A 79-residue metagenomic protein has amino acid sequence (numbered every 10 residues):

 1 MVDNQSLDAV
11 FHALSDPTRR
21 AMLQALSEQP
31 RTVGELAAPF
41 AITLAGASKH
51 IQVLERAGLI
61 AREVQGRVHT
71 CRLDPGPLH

Functional and structural regions predicted by a protein language model:
V2-A45, A57-G58, V68-H79: N-terminal helix-turn-helix DNA-binding core of bacterial DNA-binding proteins
I51-Q52: Short, hydrophobic-biased segments on the C-terminal half of alpha helices that form "recognition helices"
E55-E63: Residue cluster at the C-terminal edge of the helix-turn-helix DNA-binding motif
